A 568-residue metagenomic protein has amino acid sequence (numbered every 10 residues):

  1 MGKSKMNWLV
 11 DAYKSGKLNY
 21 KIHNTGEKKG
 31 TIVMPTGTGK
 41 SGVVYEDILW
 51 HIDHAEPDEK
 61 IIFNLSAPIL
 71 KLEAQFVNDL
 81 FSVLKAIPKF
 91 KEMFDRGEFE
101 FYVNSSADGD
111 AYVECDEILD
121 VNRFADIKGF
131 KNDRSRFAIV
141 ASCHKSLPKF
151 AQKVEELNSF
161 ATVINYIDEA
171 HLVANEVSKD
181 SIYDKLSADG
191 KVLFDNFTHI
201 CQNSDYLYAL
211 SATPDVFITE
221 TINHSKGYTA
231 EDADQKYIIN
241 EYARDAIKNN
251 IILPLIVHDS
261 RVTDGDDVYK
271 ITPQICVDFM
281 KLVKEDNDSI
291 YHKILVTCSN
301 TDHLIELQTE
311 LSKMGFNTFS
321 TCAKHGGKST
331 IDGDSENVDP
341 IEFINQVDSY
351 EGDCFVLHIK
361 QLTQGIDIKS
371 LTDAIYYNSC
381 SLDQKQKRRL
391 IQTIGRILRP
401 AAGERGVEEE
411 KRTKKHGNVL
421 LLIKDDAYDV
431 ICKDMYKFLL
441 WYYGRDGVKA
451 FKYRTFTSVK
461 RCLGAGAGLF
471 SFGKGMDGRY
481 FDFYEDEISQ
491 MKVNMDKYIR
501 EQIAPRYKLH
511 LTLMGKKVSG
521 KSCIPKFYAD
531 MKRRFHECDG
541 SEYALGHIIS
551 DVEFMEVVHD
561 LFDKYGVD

Functional and structural regions predicted by a protein language model:
T25-D47: Walker A/P-loop
G42-V43, E59-L84, N300-D302: Conserved Walker A/P-loop ATP-binding site and its immediately adjacent core in helicase/helicase-like ATPase domains
K71-I118: Conserved helix-turn-beta segment of the N-terminal RecA-like "Helicase ATP-binding" lobe in SF1/SF2 helicases
R134-F150, Y350-Q364: Conserved two-lobed SF2 helicase motor
N175-N249: Post-DEXD/H (motif II) to motif III coupling segment of the RecA-like Helicase ATP-binding lobe
Q235-C298: Conserved interdomain linker/interface between the two RecA-like ATPase lobes of SF2 helicase motors
G326-R445: Conserved RecA-like P-loop NTPase helicase motor core
R399-K532: Long, hydrophobic alpha-helical segments
